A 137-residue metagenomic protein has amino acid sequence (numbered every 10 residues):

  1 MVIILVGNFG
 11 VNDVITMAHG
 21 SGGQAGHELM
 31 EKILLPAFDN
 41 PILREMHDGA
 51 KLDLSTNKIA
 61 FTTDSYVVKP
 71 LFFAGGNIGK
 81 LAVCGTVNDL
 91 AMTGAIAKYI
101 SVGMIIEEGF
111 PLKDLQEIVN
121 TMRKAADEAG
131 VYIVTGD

Functional and structural regions predicted by a protein language model:
M1-F9: N-terminal amphipathic/basic-hydrophobic helices that include classical n-h-c signal peptides and signal-anchor
G10-I15: Extreme N-terminal starter segment of soluble prokaryotic enzymes
T16, Q24-D137: Glycine-rich phosphate/pyrophosphate-binding loop regions near the starts of catalytic domains
